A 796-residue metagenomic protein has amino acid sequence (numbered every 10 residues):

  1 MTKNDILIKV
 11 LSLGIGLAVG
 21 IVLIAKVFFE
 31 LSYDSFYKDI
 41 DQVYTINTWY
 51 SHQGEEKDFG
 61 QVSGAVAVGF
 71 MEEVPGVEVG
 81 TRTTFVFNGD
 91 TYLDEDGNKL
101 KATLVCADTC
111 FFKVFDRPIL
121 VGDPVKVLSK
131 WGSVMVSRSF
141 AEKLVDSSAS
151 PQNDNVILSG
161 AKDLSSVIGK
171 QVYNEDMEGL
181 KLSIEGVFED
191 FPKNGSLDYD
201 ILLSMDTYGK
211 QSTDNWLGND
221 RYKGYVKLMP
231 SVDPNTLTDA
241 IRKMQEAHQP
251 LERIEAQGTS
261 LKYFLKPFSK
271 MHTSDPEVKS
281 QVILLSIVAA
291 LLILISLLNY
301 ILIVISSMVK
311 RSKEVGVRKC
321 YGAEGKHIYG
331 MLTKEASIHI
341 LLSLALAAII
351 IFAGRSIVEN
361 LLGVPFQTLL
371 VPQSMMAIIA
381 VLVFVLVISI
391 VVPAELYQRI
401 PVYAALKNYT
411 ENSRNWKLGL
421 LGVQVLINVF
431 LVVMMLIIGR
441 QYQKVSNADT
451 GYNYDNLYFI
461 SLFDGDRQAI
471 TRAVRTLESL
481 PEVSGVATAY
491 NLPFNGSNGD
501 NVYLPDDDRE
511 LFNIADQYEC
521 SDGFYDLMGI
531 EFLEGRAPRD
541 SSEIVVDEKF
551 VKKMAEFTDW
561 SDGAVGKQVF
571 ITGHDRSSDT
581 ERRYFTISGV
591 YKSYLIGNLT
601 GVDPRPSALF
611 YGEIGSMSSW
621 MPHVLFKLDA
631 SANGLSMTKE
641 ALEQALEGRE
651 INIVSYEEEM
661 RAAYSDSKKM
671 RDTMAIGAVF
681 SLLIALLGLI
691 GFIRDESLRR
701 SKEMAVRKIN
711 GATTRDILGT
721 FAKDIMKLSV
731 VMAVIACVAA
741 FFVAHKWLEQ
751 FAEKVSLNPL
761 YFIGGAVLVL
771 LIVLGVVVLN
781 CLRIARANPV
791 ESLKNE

Functional and structural regions predicted by a protein language model:
M1-L7, Y37, A240-L291, K310 (+7 more regions): Membrane-helix entry/capping segments
T2-K9, I15-Y50, G354-V364, I427-D455 (+1 more regions): Alpha-helical transmembrane segments
K3-F29, V278-K313, L341, W416-Q441 (+3 more regions): Hydrophobic alpha-helical transmembrane segments of multi-pass inner-membrane transport and secretion
I8, L298-H339, R399-T410, L687-L728 (+1 more regions): Intracellular coupling helices
V22-A25, E246, A336-R399, R440 (+1 more regions): Small-residue-rich transmembrane alpha-helices
I24-G89, L217-M229, T238-A240, F264-K270 (+2 more regions): Membrane-proximal extracellular/periplasmic loop immediately following the first transmembrane helix
D108-L120, V136-E277, R475, S479-A662: Mid-to-C-terminal secondary-structure elements that act as membrane-proximal/extracytoplasmic interface segments
Y263, P267-K270, P276-E277, A290 (+2 more regions): Cyclic-dinucleotide signaling modules
